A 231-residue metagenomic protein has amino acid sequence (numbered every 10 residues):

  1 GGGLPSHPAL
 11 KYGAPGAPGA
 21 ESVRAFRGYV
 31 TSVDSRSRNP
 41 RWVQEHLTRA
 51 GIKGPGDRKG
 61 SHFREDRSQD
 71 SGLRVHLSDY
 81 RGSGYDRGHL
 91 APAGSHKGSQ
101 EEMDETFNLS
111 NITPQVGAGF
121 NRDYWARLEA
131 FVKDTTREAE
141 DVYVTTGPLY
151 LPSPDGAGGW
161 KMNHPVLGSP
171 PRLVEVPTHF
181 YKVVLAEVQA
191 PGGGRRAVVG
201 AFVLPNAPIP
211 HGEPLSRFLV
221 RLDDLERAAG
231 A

Functional and structural regions predicted by a protein language model:
G1-A231: Domain-level detector for secreted/extracellular nuclease and nuclease-toxin modules, and for the ENPP-like C-terminal
